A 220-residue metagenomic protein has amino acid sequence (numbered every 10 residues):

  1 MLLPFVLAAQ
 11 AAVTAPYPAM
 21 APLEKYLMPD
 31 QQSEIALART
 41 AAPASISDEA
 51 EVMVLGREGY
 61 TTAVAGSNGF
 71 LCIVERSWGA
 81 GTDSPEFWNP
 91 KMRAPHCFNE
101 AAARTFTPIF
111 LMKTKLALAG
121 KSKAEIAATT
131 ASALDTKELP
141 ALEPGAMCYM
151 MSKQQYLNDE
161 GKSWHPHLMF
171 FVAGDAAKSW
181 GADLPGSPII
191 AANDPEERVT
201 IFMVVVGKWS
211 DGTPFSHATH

Functional and structural regions predicted by a protein language model:
M1-A8: Bacterial N-terminal signal peptides
V13-H220: Primary mode marks residue(s) on the alpha4-beta5-alpha5 output face of response regulator receiver
